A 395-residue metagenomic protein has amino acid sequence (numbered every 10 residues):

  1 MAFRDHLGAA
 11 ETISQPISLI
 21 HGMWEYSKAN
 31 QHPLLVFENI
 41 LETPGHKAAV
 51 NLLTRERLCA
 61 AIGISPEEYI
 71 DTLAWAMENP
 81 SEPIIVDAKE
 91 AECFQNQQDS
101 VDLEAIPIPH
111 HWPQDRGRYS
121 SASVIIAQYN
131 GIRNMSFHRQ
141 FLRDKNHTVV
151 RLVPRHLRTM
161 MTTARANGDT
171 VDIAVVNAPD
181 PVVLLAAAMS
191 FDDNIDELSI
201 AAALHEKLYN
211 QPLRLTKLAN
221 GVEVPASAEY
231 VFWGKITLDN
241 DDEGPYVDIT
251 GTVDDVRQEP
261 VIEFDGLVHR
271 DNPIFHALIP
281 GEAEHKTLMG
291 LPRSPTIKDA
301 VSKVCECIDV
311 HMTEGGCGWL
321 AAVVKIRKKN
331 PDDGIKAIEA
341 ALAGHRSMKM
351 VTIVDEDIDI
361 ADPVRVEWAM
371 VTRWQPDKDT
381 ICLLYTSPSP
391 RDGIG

Functional and structural regions predicted by a protein language model:
M1-R55, E367: An N-terminal JmjN-like helical accessory module and its immediate linker preceding a catalytic domain
A2, L19-H21, T43-G45, L142-K145 (+6 more regions): Flexible loop/turn segments at secondary-structure boundaries
H6-K28, L73-V261, L267, P295-A300: Conserved mixed alpha/beta core segments that line enzyme active sites in large multi-domain catalysts
H46-I84: Low-complexity, highly charged intrinsically disordered N-terminal segments that act as targeting/localization
T54, R139-R143, S190-D193, V247-T252 (+3 more regions): Short, solvent-exposed amphipathic alpha-helical segments in soluble enzyme and RNA/protein-processing domains
D241, P245-D333: C-terminal substrate-recognition/cap domain of FAD-linked oxidoreductases
E314-I381: Substrate-recognition/cap regions that form aromatic- and gly/pro-loop-enriched pockets for small-molecule ligands
Y385-D392: Conserved small/polar residues in nucleotide/adenosyl-binding loops
